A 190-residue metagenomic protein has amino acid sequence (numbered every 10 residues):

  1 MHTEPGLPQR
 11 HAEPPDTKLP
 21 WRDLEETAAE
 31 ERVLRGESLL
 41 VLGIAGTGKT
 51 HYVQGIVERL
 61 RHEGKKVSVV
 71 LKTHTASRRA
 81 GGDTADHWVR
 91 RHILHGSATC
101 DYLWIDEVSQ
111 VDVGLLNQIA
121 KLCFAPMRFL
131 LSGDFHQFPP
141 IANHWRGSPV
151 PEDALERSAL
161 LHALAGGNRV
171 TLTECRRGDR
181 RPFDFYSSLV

Functional and structural regions predicted by a protein language model:
M1-V190: Conserved ATP-binding/catalytic motifs of P-loop helicase motor domains
